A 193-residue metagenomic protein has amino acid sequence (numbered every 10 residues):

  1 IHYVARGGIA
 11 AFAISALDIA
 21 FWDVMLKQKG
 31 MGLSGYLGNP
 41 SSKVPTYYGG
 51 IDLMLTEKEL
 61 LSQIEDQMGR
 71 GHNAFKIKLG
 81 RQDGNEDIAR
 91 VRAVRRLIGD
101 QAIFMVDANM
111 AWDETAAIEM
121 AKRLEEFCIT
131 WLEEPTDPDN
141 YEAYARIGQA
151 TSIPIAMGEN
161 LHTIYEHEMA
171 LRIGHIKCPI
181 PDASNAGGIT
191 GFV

Functional and structural regions predicted by a protein language model:
I1-F104, N109-A111, I118, K122-E126: N-terminal capping/lid subdomain adjacent to the active-site entrance of alpha/beta enzymes
I77-V193: Catalytic core of soluble alpha/beta enzymes
